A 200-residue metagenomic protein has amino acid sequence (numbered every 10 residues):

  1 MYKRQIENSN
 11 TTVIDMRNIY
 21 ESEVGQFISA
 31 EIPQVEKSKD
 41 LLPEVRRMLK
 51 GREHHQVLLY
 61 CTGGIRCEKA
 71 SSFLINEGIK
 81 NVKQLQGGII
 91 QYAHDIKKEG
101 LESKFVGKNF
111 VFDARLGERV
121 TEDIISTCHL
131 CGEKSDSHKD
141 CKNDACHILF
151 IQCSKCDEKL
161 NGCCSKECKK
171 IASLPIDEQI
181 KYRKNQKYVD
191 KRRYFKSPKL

Functional and structural regions predicted by a protein language model:
M1-Q5: Conserved small/polar residues in nucleotide/adenosyl-binding loops
N8, N18-V57, I65-L200: Rhodanese-like catalytic fold shared by cysteine-dependent sulfurtransferases and DSP/PTP-type phosphatases
T12-M16: Short hydrophobic beta-strand that contains or immediately precedes a catalytic carboxylate
